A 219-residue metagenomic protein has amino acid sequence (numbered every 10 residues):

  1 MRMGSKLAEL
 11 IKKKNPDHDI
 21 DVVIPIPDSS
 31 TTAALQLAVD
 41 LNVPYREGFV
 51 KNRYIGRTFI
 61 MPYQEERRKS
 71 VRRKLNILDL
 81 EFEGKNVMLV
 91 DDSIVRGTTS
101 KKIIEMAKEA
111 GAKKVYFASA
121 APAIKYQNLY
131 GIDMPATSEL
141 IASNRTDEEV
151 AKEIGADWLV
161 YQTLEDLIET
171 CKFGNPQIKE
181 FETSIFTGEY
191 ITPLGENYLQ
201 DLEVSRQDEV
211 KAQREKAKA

Functional and structural regions predicted by a protein language model:
M1-A219: PRPP-associated nucleotide enzymes
